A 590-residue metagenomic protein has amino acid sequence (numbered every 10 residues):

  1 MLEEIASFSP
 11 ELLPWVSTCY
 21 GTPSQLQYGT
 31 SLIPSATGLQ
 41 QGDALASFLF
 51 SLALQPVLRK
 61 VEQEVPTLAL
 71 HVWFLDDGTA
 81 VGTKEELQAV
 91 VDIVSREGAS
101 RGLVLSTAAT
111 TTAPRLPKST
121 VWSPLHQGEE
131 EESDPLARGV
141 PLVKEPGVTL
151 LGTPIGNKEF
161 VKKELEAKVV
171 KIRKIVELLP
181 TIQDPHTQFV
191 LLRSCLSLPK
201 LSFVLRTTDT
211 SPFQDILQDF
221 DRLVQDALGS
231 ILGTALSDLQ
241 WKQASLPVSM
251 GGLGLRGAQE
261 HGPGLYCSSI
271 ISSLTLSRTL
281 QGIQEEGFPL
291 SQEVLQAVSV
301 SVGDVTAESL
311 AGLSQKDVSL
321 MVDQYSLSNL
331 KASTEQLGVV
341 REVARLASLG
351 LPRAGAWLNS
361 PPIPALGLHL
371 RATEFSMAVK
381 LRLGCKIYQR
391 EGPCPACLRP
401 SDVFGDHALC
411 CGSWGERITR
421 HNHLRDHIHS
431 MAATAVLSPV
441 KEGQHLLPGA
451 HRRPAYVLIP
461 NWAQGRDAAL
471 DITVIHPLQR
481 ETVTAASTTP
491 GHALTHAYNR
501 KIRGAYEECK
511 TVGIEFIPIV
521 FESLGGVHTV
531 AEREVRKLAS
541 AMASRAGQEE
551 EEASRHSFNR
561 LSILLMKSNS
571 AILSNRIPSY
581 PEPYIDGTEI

Functional and structural regions predicted by a protein language model:
M1, S7, L253, G257-P263 (+2 more regions): Short Cys/His-based metal-binding microdomains
M1-D92, L103, T107-A108, A113-R115 (+1 more regions): Conserved polymerase palm-domain catalytic core
I5, V16, G42, L54 (+13 more regions): Mobile genetic element proteins and their domesticated derivatives, centered on retroelements and DNA transposons
G38-F48, V81-K84, E159-E164, T181-Q188 (+2 more regions): Conserved, non-catalytic sequence blocks in retroelement Pol enzymes and Pol-derived host proteins
L54, A137-P212, S269-L276, L280: Basic, alpha-helical interaction scaffolds
E86-V104, V169-L178, N422-V436: Inter-domain linker/hinge segments that demarcate the starts of reverse transcriptase and RNase H-type modules
L232-I270: Short, charged alpha-helical motifs in flexible N/C-terminal segments and linkers
G303, A307-L398, E416, S430 (+4 more regions): Non-catalytic C-terminal interaction segments of nucleic acid-processing enzymes
